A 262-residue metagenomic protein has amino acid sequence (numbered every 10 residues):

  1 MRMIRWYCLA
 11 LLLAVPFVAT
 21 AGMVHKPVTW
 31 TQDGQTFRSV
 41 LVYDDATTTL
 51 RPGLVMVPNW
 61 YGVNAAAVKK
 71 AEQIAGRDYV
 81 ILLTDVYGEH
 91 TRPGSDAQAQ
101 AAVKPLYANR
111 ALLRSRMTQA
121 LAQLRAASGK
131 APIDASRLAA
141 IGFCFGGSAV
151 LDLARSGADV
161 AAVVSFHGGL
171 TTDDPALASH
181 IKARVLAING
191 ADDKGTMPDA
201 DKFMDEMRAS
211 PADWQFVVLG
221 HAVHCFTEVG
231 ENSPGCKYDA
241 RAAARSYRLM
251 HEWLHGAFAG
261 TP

Functional and structural regions predicted by a protein language model:
P27-I133, F226-N232: Serine-hydrolase catalytic machinery in alpha/beta-hydrolase-like enzymes
V40, D213-P262: C-terminal catalytic histidine-bearing segment of alpha/beta-hydrolase fold enzymes
K70, M197-M207: Short alpha-helix in the alpha/beta-hydrolase fold that links the catalytic acid
K130-F143: Alpha/beta-hydrolase fold nucleophile elbow
G142-G146, V150: Gly/Ala-rich beta-loop-alpha elbow adjacent to hydrolase catalytic centers
D159-G169: A conserved short beta-strand
I181, A187-N189: Short beta-strand/loop motif that positions the catalytic acidic residue of the alpha/beta-hydrolase fold
D192-T196: Acidic catalytic loop of the alpha/beta-hydrolase fold
